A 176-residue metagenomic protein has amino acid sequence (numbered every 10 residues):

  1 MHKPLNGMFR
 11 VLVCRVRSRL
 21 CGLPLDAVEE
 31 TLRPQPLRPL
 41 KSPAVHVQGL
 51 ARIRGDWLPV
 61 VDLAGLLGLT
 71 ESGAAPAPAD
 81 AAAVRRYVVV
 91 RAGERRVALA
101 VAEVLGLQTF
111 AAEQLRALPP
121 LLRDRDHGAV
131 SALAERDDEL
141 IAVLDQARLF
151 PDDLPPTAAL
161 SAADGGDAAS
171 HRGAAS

Functional and structural regions predicted by a protein language model:
M1-S176: An acidic, low-aromatic, low-complexity terminal/linker signal
